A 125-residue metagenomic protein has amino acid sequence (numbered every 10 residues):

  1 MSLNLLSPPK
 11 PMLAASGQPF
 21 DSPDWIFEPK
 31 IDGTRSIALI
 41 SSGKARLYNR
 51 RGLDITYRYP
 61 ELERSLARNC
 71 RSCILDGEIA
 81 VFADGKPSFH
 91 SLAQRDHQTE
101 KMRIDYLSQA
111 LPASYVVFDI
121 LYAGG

Functional and structural regions predicted by a protein language model:
M1-G125: Catalytic cores of nucleic-acid ligases and guanylyltransferases
